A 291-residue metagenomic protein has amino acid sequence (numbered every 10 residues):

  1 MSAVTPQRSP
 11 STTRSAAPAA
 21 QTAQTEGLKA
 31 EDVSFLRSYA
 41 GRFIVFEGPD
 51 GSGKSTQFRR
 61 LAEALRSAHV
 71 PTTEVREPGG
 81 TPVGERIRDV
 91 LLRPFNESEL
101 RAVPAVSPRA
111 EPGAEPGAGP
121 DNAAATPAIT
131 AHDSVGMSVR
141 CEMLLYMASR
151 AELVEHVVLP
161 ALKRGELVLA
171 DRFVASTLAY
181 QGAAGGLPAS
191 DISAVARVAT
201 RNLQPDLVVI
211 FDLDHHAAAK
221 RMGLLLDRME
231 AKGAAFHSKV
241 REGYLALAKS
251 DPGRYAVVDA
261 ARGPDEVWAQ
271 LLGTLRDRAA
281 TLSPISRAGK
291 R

Functional and structural regions predicted by a protein language model:
S2-R37, A62, H216-R291: NTP-dependent small-molecule kinase module
Y39-F43: Pre-Walker A (Motif I) flank of P-loop NTPase domains
F46: Hydrophobic anchor at the beta1->P-loop junction of P-loop NTPases
G51: Walker A (P-loop) phosphate-binding loop of P-loop NTPases
K54: Conserved lysine of the Walker
Q57: Hydrophobic positions on the alpha1 helix immediately C-terminal to the Walker A/P-loop
V70-A196, T200, Q270: ATP-dependent small-molecule kinase phosphotransfer cores that center on conserved nucleotide phosphate-binding segments
R172, S176-E242, A246: A glycine- and Lys/Arg-enriched "phosphate-lid" helix/loop adjacent to the NTP-binding pocket of small-molecule kinases
